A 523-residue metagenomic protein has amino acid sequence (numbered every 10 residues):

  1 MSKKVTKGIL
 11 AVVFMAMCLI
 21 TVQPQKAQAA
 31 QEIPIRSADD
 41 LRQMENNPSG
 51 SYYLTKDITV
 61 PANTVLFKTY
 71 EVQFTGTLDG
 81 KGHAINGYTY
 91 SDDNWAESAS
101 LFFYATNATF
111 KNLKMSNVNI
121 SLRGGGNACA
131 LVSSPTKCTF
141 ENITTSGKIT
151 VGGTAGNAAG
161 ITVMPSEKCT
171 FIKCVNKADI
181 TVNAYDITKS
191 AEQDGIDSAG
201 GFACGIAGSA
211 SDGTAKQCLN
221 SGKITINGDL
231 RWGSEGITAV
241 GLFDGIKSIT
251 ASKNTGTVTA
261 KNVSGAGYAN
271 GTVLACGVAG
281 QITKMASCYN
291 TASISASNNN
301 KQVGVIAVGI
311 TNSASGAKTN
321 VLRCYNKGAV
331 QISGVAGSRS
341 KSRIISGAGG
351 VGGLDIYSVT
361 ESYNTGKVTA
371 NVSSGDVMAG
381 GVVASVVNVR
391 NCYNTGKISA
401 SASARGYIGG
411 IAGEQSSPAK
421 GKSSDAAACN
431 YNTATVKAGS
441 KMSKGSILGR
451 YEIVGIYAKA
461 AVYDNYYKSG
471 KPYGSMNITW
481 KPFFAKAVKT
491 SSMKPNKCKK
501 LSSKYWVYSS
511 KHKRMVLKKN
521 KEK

Functional and structural regions predicted by a protein language model:
M1-V12: Bacterial N-terminal signal peptides that target proteins for export
F14-C18, S510: RNase H-like, metal-dependent ribonuclease domains
M17-K26: C-terminal segment of classical bacterial N-terminal signal peptides
A27-K523: Surface-exposed repetitive/solenoidal architectures
